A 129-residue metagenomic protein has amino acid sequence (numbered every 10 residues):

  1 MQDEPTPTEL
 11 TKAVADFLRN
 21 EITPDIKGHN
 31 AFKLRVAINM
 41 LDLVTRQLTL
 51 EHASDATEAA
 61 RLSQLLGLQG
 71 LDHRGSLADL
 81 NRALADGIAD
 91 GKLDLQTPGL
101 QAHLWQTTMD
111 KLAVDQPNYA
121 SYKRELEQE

Functional and structural regions predicted by a protein language model:
T8-D16, N30, A59-E129: C-terminal amphipathic alpha-helical interaction region
A15-L48: N-terminal interaction modules that seed assembly of large macromolecular complexes
Q47-S63: Short, charged early-sequence alpha-helical segments and their helix-coil boundaries
